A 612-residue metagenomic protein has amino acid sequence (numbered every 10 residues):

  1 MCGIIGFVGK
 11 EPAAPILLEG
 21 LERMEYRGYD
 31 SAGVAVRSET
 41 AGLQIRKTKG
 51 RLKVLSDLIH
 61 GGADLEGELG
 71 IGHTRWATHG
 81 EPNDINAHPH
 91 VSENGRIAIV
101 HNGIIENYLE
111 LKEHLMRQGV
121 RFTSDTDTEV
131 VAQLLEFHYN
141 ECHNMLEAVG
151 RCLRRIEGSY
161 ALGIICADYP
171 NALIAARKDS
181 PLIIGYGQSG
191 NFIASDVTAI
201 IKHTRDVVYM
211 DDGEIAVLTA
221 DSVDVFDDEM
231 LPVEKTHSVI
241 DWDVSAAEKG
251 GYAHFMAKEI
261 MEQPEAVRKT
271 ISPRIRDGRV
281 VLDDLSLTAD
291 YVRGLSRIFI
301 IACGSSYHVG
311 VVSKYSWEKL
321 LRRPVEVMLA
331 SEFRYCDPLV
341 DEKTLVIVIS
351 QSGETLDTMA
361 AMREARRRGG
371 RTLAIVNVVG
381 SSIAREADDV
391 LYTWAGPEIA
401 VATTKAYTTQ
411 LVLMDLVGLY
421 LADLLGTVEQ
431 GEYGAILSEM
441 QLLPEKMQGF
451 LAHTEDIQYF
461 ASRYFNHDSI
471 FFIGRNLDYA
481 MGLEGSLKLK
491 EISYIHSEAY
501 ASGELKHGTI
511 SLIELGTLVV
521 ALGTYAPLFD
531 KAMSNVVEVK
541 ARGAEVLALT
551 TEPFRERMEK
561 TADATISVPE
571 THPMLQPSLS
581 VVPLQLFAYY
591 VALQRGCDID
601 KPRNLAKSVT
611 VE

Functional and structural regions predicted by a protein language model:
M1-K249, A253-H254, E265-S296, Y335 (+5 more regions): Conserved short alpha-helical segments that host acidic/polar catalytic motifs at enzyme active sites
E11, S38, S222-D224, Y500-S567 (+1 more regions): Gly/His-enriched, cation/cofactor- and phosphate-binding structural elements
E68, G72-I85, R276-D290, S313-I349 (+2 more regions): Glycine-rich oxoanion-binding loops at beta->alpha junctions
P89-V91, I174-A175, V207-V208, I215-V217 (+11 more regions): Replace "in large, NTP-powered and nucleic-acid-processing enzymes" with "in large, NTP-powered factors and other
I183-R205, Y209, S305, S331-R366 (+3 more regions): Glycine-rich, anion-gripping cofactor-binding loops and their flanking helix/strand elements in enzyme active sites
M230, E545, T571-E612: Generic C-terminus detector
Q263-V267, I271-F299, D389-L518, A592-E612: Active-site phosphate/pyrophosphate-binding segments
R293-L442, T524-P527, K531-A564, F587: Glycine-rich phosphate-binding loops that contact phosphosugars or nucleotide phosphates
